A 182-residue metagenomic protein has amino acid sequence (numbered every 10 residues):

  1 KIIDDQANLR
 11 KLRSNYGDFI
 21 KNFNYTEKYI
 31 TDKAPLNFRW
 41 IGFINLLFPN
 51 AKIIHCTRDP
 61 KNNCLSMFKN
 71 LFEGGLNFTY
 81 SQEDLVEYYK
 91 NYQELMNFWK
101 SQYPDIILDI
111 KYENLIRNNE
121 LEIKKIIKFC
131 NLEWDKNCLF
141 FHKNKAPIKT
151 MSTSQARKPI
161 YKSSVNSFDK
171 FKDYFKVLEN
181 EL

Functional and structural regions predicted by a protein language model:
K1-Y25, L65-D109, I116-L182: PAPS-dependent sulfotransferases, especially Golgi type II membrane carbohydrate sulfotransferases
K11-N45: Glycine-rich phosphate-binding loop used to anchor ATP phosphates in small-molecule kinases, encompassing both
K28-Y29, N50-I54, I106-D109: Beta-sheet entry/capping signal
A34, F48, Y103-P104: Acidic-histidine catalytic/liganding microenvironments
P35-L36, N114-N118: Acidic, metal-coordinating catalytic cores used for nucleic-acid/nucleotide bond scission and strand-transfer chemistry
R39, P49, N131: Hydrophobic/aromatic-lined pockets within catalytic cores
I44-F68, I126: Conserved phosphate-donor/acceptor-positioning beta-strand/loop module used by diverse small-molecule
